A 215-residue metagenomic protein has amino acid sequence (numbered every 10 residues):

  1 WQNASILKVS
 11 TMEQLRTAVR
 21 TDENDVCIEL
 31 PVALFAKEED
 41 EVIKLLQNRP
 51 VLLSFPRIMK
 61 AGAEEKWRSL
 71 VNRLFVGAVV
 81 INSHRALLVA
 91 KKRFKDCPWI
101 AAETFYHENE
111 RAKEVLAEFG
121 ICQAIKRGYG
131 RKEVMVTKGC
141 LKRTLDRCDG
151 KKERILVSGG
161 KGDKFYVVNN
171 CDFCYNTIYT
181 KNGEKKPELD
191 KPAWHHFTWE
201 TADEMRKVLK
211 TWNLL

Functional and structural regions predicted by a protein language model:
W1-V115, F119-L215: Active-site pocket-lining/capping segments in soluble small-molecule metabolic enzymes
